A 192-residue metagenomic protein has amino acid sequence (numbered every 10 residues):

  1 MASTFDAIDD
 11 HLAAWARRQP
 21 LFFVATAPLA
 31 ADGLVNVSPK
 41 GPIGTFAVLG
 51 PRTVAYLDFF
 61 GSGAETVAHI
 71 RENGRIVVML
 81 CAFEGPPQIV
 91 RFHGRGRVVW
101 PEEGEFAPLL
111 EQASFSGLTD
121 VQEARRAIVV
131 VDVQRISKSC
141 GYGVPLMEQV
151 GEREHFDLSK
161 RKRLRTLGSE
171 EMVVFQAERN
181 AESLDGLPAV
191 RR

Functional and structural regions predicted by a protein language model:
M1-R192: Binding-site signature for planar aromatic cofactors or substrates
